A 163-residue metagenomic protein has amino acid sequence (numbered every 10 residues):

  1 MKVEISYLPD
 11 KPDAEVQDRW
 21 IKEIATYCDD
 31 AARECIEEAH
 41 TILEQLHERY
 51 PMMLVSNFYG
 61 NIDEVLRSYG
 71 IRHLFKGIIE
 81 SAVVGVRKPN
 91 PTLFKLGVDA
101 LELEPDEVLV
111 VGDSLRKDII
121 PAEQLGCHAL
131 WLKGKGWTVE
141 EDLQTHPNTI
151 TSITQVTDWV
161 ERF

Functional and structural regions predicted by a protein language model:
M1-E23: A metal-dependent, Asp-based hydrolase signature
S6-K11, D30, W159-R162: A structural signal for alpha-helix termini and helix-coil/disorder junctions
Y7, Y27, S81-A82: Alpha-helix C-capping/helix-to-loop hinge sites
Q17-D18, H40, E44, P51-F163: Asp-based, Mg2+/Mn2+-dependent phosphohydrolase catalytic module
I24-R33: Surface-exposed cleft-lining segments at the edges of enzyme active sites
